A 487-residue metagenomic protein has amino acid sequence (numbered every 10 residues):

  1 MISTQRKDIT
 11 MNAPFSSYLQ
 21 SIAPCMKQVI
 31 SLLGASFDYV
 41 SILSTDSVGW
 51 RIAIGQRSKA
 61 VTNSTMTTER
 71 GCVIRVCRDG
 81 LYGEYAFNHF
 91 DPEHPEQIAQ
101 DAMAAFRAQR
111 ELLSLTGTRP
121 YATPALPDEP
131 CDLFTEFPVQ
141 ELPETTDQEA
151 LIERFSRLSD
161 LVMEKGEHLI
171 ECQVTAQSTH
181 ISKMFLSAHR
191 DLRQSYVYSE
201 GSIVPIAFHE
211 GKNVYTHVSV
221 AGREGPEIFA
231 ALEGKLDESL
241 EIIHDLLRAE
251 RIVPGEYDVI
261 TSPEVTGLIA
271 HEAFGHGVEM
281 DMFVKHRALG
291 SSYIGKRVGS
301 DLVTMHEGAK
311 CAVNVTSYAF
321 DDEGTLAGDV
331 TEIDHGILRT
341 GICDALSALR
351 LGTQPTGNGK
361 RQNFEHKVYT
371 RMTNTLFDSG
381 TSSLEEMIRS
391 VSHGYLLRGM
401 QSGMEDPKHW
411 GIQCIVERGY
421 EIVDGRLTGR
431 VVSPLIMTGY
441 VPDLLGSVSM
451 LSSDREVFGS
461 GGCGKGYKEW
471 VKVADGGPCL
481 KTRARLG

Functional and structural regions predicted by a protein language model:
I2-G487: N-terminal small-residue-enriched
